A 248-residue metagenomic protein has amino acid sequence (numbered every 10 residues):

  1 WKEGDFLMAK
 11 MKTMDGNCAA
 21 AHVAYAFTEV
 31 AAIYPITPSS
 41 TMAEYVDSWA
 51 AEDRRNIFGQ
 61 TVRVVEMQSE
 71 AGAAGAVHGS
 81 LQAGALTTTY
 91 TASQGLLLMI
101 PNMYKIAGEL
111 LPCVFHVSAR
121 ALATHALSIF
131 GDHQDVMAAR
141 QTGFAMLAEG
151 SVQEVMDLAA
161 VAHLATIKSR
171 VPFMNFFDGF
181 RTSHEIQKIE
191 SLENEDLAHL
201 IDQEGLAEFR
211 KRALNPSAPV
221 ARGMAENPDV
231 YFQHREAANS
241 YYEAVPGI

Functional and structural regions predicted by a protein language model:
G4-A138, G143, A160, G179-F180: Thiamine diphosphate
K10, M14, A32, M67 (+6 more regions): Hydrophobic alpha-helical scaffolding
T41, E154-D157, G247: Generic recognition of stable, solvent-exposed alpha-helical segments in well-folded globular domains
F58-V62, F173-I248: Conformationally flexible catalytic loops at phosphate/diphosphate-handling active centers
L81-T88, L110-S118, A139, V161-S169 (+2 more regions): Short secondary-structure transition/capping segments
S128-G179, S191, Q203-E204: Conserved thiamine diphosphate
